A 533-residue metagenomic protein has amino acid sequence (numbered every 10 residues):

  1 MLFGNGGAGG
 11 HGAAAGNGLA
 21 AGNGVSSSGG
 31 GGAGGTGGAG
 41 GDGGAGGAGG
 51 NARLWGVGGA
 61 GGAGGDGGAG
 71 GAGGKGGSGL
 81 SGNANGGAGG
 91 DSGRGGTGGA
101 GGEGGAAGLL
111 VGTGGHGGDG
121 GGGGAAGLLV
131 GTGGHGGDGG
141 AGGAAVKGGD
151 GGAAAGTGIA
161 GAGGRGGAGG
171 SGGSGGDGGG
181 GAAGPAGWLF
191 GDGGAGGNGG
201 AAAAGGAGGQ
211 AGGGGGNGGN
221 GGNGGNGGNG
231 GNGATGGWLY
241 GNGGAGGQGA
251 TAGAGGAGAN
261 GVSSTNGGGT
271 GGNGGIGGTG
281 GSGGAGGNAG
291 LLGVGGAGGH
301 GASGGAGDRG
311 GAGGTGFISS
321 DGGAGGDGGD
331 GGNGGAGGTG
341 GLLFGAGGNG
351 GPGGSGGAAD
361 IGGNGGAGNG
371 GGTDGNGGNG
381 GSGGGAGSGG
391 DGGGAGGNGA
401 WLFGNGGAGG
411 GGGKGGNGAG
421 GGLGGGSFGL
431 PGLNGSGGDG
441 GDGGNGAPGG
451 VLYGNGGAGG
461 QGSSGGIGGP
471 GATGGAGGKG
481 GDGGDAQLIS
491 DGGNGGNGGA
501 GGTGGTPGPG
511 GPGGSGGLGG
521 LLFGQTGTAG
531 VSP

Functional and structural regions predicted by a protein language model:
M1-P533: Long, compositionally biased tandem-repeat segments
